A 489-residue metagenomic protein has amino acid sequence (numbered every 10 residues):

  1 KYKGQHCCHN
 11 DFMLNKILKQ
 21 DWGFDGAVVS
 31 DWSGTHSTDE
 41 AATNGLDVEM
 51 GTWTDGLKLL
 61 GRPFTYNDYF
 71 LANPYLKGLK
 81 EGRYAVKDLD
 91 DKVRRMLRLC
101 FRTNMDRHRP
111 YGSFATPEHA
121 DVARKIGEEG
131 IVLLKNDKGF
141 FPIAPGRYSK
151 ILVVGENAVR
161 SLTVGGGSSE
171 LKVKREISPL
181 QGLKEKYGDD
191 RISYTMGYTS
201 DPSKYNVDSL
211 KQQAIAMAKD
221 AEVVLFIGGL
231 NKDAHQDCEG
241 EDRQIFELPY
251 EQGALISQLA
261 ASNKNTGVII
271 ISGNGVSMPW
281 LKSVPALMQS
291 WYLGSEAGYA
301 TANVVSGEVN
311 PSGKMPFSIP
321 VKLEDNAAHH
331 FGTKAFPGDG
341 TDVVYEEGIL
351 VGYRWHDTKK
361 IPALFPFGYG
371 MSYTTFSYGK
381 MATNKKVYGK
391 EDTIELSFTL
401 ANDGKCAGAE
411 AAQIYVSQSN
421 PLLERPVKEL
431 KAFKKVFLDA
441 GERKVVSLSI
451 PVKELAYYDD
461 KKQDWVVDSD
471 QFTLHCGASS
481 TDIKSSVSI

Functional and structural regions predicted by a protein language model:
K3-H9, N15-K16, Q20-F24, V29-T38 (+4 more regions): C-terminal non-catalytic regions of proteins with extracellular/luminal or membrane-system context
F24-G61: Short acidic/histidine-rich active-site segments
G45, R62-M105: Long, well-ordered, tryptophan-enriched scaffold segments
T54-F64, K87-K92, V224, G294-A300 (+1 more regions): Short, basic, helix/turn surface patches
L89, D106-P110, L281: Conserved alpha/beta enzyme-core scaffolds, especially Rossmann-like or related mixed alpha/beta domains that build
N104-R107, N420: Active-site-adjacent bridging/hinge elements
